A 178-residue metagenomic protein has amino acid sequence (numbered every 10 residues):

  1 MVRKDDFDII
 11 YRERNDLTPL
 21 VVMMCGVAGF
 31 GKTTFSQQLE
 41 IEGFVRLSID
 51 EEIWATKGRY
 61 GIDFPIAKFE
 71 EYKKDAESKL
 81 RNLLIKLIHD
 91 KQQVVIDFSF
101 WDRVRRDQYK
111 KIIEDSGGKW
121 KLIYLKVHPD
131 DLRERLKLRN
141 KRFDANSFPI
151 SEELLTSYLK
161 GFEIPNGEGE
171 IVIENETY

Functional and structural regions predicted by a protein language model:
M1-E13: N-terminal pre-Walker A segment at the start of P-loop NTPase domains
D8, T18-V21, T33-T34, Q38 (+2 more regions): Conserved GTP-binding G-domain of TRAFAC-class P-loop NTPases and closely related GTPase folds
Y11-T18, L87: Phosphate-binding P-loop
M24: Hydrophobic anchor at the beta1->P-loop junction of P-loop NTPases
F30: ATP-binding Walker
T33-Q92: Conserved substrate/cofactor phosphate-moiety recognition/catalytic segment in nucleotide-dependent phosphotransferases
E71-W120: Glycine-rich phosphate-binding loop used to anchor ATP phosphates in small-molecule kinases, encompassing both
S116-L136: Conserved phosphate-donor/acceptor-positioning beta-strand/loop module used by diverse small-molecule
